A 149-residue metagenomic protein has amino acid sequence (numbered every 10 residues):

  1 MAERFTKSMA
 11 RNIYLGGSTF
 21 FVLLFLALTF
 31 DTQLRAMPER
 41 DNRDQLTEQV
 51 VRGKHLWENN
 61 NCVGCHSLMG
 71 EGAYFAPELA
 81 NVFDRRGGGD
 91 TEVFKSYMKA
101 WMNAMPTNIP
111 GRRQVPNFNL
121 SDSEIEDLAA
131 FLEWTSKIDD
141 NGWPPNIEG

Functional and structural regions predicted by a protein language model:
M1-L46, F131-G149: Post-cleavage N-terminal segment of exported redox proteins
L15, V51-K54: Short N-terminal secondary-structure initiator segments
T47-E48, H55, M69-A73, N81-D139: Extracytoplasmic electron-transfer domains, predominantly the class I c-type cytochrome c fold
K54-N60: Local sequence-structure signature of Cys/Sec-based thiol-disulfide redox active-site neighborhoods
C62-C65: Short cysteine clusters
